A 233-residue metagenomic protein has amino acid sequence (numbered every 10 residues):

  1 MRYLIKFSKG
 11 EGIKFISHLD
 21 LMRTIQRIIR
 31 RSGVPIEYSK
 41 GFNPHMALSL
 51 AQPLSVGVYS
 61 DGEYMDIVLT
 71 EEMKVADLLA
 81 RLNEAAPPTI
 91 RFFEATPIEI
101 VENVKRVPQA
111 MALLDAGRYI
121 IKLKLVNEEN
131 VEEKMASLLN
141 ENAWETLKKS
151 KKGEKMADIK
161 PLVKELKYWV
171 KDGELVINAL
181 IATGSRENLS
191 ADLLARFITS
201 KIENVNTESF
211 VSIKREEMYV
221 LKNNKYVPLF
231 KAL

Functional and structural regions predicted by a protein language model:
K6-S8, G12, I16, D20 (+1 more regions): Extended, well-folded interaction surfaces typified by the phenylalanyl-tRNA synthetase beta subunit core
E37-L69: Short, charge-patterned binding micro-sites
D61-I120: Ordered, amphipathic secondary-structure segments that act as subunit-interaction surfaces in large macromolecular
E71-V75, V126-E129, G184: Helix N-cap motif at beta-to-alpha junctions
L78-A86, V131-E141, L194-A195: Short amphipathic alpha-helices in soluble, non-transmembrane regions that often serve as interface/regulatory elements
N103-K124, V163-E165, V220-L233: Short, low-order "capping/linker" segments at domain edges
N140-L233: Core RNA-modification/binding signature centered on pseudouridine synthases
